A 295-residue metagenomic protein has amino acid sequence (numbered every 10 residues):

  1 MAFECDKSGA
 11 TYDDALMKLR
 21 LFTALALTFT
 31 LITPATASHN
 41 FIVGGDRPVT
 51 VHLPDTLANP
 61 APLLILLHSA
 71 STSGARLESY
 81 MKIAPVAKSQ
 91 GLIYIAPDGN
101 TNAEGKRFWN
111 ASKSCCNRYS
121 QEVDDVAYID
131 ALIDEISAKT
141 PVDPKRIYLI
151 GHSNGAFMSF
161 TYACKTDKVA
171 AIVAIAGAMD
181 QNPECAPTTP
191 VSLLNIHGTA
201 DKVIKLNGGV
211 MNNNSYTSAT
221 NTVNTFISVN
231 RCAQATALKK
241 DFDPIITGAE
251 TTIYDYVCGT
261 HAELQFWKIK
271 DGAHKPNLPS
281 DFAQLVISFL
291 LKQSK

Functional and structural regions predicted by a protein language model:
A24-T30: Bacterial N-terminal signal peptides
I32-A37: Sec/Tat signal peptide C-region and signal peptidase I cleavage site
N40-Y148, M158-T161, S280-A283: Serine-hydrolase catalytic machinery in alpha/beta-hydrolase-like enzymes
I65-S71, A176, H197-G198, K270: The conserved beta1-alpha1 loop
G99, T199-K202, G209-V210, K270-A273: Acidic beta-to-alpha connecting loop that harbors the catalytic carboxylate
S137-P190, K202: Primarily recognizes the serine-hydrolase "nucleophile elbow" in alpha/beta-hydrolase and SGNH/GDSL folds
S192-I196, I227-K295: C-terminal catalytic histidine-bearing segment of alpha/beta-hydrolase fold enzymes
K202-N207, M211-S218, N277-P279: Conserved alpha/beta-hydrolase "acid-adjacent" motif
